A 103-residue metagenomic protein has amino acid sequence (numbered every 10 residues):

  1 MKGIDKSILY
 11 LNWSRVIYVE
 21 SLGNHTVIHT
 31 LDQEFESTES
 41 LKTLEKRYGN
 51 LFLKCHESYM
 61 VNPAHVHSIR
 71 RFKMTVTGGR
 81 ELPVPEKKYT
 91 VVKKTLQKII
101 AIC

Functional and structural regions predicted by a protein language model:
M1-T77, E81: Conserved binding/recognition cores within well-folded domains
S40, V92-T95: Hydrophobic side chains in well-ordered alpha-helices
V76-K93: C-terminal structural segments of small proteins and small subunits
L96-C103: Short, charged, intrinsically disordered terminal tails
